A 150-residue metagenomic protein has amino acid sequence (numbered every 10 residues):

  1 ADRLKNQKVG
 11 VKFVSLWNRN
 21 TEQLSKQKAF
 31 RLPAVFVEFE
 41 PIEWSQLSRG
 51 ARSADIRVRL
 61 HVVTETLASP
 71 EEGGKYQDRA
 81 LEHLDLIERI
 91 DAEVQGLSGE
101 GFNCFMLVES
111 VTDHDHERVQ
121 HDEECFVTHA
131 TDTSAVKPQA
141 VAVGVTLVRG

Functional and structural regions predicted by a protein language model:
A1-Q27, F39-G150: Charged, amphipathic alpha-helical segments and their flanking helix caps
L32-V37: A short glycine-rich, His/Asp/Glu-containing loop-to-beta-strand
